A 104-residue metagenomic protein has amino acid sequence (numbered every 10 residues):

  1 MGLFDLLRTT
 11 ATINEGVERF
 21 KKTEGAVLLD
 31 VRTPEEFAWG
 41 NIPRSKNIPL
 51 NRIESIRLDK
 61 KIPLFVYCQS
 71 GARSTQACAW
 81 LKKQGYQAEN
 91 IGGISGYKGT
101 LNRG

Functional and structural regions predicted by a protein language model:
G2-V27, P34-P63, A72-G104: Rhodanese-like catalytic fold shared by cysteine-dependent sulfurtransferases and DSP/PTP-type phosphatases
Y67: Short, surface-exposed ligand- or partner-binding patches at beta-edge/loop junctions that are enriched in aromatics
